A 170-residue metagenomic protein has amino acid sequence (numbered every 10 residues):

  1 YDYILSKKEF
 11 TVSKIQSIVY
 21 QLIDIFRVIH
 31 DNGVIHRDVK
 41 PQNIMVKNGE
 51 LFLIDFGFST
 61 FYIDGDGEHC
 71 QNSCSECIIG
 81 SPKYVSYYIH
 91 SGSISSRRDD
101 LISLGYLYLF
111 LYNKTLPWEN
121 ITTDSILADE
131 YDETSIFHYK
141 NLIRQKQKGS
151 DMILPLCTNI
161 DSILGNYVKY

Functional and structural regions predicted by a protein language model:
Y1-F10: AlphaC helix of the protein kinase catalytic domain
I18-V19: Activation segment signature within eukaryotic-like protein kinase domains
L22-I29: Conserved hydrophobic alpha-helix
H30-V46: Catalytic-loop of the protein kinase fold
K47-I79: Activation segment/activation loop of eukaryotic-type protein kinase catalytic domains
I78-S93: Protein kinase subdomain VIII
I89-C157: Conserved C-lobe activation region of Hanks-type protein kinase-like domains
N159-Y170: Conserved C-terminal C-lobe helix
